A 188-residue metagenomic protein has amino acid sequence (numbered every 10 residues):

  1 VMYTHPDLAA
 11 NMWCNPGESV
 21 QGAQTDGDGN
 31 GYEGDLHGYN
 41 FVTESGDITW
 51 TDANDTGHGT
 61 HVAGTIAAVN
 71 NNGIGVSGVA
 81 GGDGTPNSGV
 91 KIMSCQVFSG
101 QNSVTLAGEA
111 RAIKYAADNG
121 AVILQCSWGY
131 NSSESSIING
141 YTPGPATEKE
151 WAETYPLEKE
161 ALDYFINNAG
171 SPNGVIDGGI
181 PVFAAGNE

Functional and structural regions predicted by a protein language model:
V1-G108, N119-V122, G129-S136, V175-G178: Subtilisin-like serine protease catalytic core
A110-I113: Short hydrophobic/charged patches on amphipathic alpha-helices used for structural packing and interfaces
V122-E188: Catalytic-core segments of hydrolase enzymes
